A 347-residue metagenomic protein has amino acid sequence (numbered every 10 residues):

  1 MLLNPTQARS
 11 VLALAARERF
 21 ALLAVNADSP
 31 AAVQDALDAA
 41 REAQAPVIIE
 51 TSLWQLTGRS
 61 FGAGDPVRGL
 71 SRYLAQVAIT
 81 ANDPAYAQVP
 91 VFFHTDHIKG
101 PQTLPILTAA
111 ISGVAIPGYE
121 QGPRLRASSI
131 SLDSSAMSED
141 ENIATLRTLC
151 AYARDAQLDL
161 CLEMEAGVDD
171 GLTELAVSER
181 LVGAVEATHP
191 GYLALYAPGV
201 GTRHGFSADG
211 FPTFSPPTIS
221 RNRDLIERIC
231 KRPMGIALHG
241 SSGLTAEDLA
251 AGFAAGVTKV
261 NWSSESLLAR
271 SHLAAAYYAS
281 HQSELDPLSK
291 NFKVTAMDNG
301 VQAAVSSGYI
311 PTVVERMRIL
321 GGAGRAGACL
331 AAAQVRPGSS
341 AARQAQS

Functional and structural regions predicted by a protein language model:
M1-L23: N-terminal amphipathic alpha-helix/helix-capping segment at the start of soluble metabolic enzymes
T6-L14, P30-R59, A63-Q88, G100-R232 (+2 more regions): Alpha/beta enzyme core
A21, S29-A32, E50-T57, R336-S339 (+1 more regions): Terminal or standalone catalytic/regulatory effector modules within metabolic enzymes and repeat proteins
A24-N26, P46-E50, F92-H94: Short, conserved beta-strand segments within well-ordered enzyme catalytic domains that often line or immediately flank
N26-A27, F93-P101, A166-V168, L172 (+1 more regions): Glycine-rich beta-to-alpha transition loops that act as phosphate-gripper elements at the mouths of alpha/beta enzyme
P66, V91-T95, H272: Glycine-rich nucleotide/cofactor/substrate-binding loop typically near the N-terminus or early in the first domain
T202-R203, S207, N222-G300: Catalytic-face loop-and-helix region of soluble metabolic enzyme cores
A279-S347: Extended, intrinsically disordered, low-complexity segments
